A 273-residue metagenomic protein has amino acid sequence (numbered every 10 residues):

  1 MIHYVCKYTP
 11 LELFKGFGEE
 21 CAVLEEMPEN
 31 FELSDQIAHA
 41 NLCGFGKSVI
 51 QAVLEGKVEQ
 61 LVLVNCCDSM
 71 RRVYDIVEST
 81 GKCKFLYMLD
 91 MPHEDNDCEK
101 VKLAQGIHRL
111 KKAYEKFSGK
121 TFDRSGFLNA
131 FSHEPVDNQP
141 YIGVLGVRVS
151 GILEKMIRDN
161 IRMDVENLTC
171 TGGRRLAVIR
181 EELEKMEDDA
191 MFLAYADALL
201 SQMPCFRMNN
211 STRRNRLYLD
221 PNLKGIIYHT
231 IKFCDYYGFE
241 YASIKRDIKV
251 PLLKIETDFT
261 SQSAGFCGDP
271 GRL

Functional and structural regions predicted by a protein language model:
M1-L273: An N-terminal assembly and electron-transfer interface module characteristic of large anaerobic redox and radical
